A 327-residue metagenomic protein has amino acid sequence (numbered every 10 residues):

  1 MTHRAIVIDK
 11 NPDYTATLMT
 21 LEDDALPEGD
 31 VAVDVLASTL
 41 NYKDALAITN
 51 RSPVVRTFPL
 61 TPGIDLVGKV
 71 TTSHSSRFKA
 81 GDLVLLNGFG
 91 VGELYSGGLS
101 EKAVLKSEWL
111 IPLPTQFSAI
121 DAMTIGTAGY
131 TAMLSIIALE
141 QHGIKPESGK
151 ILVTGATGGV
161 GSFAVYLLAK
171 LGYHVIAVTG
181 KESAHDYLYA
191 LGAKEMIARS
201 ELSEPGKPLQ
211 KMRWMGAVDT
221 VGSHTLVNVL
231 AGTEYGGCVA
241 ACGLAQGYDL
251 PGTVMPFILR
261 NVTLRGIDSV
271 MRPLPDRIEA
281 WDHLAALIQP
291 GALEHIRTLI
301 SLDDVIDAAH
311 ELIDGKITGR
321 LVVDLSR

Functional and structural regions predicted by a protein language model:
D24-T39, R51-V91: Glycine-rich beta-strand-centered segment in the early N-terminal region that forms part of a ligand/cofactor-binding
D82-L83, K102, K150, K170 (+1 more regions): Residue-level marker of beta-strand positions
L85, M215-V218, A240: N-terminal Rossmann-like NAD(P) cofactor-binding module of classical short-chain dehydrogenase/reductase
N87-L152: NAD(P)H dinucleotide-binding glycine-rich loop of Rossmann-like/cofactor-binding domains, especially the beta1-alpha1
G129-Y130, G155-S162, G222: Glycine-rich NAD(P) Rossmann-fold beta1-alpha1 loop
A169-H224, D282: Adenosine-nucleotide cofactor-binding segment
H224-P290, S326-R327: Glycine-rich phosphate-binding loop and adjacent beta-alpha segment of Rossmann(oid) nucleotide-cofactor-binding
P275-R327: C-terminal hydrophobic helical "lid"/dimerization subdomain of Rossmann-like NAD(P)H-dependent oxidoreductases
